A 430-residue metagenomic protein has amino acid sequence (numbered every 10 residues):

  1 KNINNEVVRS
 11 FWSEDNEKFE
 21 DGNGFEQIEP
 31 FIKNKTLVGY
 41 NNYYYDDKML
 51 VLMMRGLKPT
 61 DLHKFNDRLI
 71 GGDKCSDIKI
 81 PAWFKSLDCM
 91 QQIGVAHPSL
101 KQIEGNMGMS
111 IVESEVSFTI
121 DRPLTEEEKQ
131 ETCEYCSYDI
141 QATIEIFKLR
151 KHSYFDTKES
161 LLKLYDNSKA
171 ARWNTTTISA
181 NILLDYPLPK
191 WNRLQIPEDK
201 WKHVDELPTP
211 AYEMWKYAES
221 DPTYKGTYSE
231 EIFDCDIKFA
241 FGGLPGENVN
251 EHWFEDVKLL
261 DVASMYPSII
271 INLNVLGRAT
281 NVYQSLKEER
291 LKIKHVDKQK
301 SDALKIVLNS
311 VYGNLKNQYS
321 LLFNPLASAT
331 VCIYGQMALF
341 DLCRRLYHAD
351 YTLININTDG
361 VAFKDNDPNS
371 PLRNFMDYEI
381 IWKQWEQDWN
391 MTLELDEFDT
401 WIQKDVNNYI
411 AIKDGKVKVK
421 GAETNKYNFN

Functional and structural regions predicted by a protein language model:
K1-V8: Entry/capping segment at the start of metal-dependent catalytic domains with acidic active-site entry clusters
S10-Y44, M49-N430: Conserved acidic
